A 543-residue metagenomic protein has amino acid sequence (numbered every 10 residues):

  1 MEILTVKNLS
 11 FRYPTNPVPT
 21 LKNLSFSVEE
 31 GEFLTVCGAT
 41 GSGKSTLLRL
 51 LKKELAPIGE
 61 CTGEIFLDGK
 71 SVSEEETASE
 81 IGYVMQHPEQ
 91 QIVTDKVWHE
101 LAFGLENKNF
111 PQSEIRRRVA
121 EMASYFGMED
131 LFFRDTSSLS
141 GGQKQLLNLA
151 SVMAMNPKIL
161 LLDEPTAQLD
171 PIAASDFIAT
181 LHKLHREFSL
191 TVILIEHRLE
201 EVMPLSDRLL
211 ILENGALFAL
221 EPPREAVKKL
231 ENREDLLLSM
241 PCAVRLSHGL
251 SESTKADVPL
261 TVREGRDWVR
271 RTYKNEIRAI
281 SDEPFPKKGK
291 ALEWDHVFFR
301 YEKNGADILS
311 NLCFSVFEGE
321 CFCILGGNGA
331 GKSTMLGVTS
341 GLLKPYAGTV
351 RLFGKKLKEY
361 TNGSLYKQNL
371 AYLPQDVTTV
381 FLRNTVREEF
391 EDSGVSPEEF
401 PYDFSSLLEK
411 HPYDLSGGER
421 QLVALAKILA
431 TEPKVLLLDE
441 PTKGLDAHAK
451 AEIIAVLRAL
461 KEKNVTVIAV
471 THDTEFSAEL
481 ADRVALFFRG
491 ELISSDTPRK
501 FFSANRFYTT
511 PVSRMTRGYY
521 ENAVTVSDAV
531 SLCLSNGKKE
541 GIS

Functional and structural regions predicted by a protein language model:
K52, S340: Helix-to-loop junction immediately C-terminal to a conserved catalytic motif
E114-L131, V395-E409: Conserved ABC ATPase "signature" region
D135-L139, H411-L415, E419: Conserved ABC ATPase signature
L160-D163, L436-D439: Catalytic Walker B motif of ABC-type/P-loop ATPase nucleotide-binding domains
E196-H197, T471-H472: H-loop/switch region of ABC-family ATPase nucleotide-binding domains
A216-S247, E491-M515: Conserved beta-strand-loop-alpha-helix hinge in the C-terminal portion of ABC ATPase nucleotide-binding domains
N232-K290, Y508-S543: ABC ATPase nucleotide-binding domains
